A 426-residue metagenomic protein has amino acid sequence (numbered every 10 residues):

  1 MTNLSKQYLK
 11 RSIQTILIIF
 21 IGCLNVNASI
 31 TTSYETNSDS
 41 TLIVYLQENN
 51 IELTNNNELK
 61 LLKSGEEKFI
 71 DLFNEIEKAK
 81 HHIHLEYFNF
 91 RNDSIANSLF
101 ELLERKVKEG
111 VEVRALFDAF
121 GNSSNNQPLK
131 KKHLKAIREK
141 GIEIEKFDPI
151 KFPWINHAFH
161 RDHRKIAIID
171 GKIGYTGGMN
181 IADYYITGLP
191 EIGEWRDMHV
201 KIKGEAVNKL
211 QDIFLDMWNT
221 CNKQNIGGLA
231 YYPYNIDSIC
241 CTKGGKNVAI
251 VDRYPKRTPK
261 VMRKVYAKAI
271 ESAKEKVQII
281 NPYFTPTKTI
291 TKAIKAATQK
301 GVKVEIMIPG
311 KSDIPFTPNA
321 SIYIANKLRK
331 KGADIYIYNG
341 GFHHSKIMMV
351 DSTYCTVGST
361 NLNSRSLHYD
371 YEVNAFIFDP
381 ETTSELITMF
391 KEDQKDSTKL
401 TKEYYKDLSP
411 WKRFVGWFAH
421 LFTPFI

Functional and structural regions predicted by a protein language model:
L4-R11, N25-I426: Charged, low-complexity intrinsically disordered terminal segments
Q14-C23: Bacterial N-terminal signal peptides
